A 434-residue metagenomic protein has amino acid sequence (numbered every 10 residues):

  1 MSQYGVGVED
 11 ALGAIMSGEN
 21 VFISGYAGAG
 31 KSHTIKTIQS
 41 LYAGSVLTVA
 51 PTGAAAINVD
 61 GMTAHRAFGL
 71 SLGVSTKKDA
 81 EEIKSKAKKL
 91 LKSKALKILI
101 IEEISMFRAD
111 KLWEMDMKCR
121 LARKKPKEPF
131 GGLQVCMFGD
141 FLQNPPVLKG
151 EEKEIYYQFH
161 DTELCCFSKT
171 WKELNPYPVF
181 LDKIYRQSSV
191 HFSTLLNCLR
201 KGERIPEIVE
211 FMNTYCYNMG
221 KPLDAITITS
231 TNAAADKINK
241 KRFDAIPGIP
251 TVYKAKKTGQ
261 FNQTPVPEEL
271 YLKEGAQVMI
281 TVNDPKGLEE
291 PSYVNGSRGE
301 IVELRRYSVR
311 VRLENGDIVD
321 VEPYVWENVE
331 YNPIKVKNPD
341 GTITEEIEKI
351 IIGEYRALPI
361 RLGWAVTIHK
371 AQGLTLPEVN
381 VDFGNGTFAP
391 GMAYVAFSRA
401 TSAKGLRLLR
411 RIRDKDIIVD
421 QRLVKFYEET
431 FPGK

Functional and structural regions predicted by a protein language model:
M1-K434: Conserved ATP-binding/catalytic motifs of P-loop helicase motor domains
